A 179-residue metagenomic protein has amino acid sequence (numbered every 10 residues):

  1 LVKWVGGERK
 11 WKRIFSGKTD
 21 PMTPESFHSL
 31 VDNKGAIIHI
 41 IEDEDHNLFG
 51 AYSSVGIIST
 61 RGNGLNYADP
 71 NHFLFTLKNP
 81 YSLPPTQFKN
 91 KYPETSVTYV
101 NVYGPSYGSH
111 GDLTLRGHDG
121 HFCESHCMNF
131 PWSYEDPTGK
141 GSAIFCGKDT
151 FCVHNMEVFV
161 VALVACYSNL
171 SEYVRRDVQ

Functional and structural regions predicted by a protein language model:
L1-Q179: Phosphate-recognition beta-domain surfaces
